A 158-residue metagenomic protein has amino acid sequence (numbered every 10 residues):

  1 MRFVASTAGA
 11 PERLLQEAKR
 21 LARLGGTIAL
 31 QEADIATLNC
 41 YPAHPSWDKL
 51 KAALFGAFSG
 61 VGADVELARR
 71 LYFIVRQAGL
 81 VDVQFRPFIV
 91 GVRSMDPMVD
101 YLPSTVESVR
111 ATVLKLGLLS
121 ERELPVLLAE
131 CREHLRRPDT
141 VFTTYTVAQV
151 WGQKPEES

Functional and structural regions predicted by a protein language model:
M1-E12: A short SAM/SAH-binding and catalytic strip from SAM-dependent methyltransferases
P11, L21, L127-E130, S158: Conserved adenosyl
E12-T27: A short glycine-rich, Lys/Arg-flanked "PGG" loop and its adjoining helix->strand segment in the class I
T27-D96: Conserved catalytic/acceptor-binding region of the Class I
R70-F73, V126, V147: Amphipathic alpha-helical interaction segments
A78-V81, L102-S104, D139, Y145-S158: Core SAM-dependent methyltransferase catalytic element
Q84-F142: C-terminal helical/coil "lid" or tail adjacent to the Rossmann-like core of SAM-dependent
